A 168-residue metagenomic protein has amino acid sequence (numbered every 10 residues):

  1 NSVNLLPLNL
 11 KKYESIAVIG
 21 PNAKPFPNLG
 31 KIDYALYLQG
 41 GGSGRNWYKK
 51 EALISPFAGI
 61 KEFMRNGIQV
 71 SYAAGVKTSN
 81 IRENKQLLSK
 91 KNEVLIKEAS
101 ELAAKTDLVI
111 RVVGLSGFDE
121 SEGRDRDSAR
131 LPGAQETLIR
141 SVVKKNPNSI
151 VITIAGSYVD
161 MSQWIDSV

Functional and structural regions predicted by a protein language model:
N1-V168: C-terminal non-catalytic regions of proteins with extracellular/luminal or membrane-system context
